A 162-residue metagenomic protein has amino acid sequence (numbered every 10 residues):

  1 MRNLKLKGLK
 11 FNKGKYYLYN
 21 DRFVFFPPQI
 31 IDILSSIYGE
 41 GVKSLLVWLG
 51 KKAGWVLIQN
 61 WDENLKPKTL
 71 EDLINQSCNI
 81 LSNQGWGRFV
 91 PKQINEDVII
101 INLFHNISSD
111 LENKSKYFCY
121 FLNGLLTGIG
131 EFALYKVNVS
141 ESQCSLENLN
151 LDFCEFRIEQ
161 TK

Functional and structural regions predicted by a protein language model:
M1-I99, H105-Y117, Q143-K162: N-terminal accessory segment detector
Y120-K136: Active-site helix/loop of acyl-thioester processing domains in fatty-acid/polyketide metabolism, spanning hotdog-fold
A133-E147: A short amphipathic beta-strand at an alpha->beta junction
